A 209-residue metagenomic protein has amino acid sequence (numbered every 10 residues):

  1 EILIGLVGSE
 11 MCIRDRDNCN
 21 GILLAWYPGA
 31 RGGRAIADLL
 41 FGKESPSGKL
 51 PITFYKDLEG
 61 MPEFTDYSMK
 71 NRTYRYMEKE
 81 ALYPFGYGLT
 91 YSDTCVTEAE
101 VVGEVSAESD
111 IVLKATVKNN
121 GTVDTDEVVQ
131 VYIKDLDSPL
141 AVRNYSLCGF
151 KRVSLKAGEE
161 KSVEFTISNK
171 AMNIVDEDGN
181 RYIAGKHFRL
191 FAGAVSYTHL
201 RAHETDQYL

Functional and structural regions predicted by a protein language model:
E1-I13, H199, D206-L209: Single conserved hydrophobic/aromatic residue that forms the stacking wall/gate of nucleotide- or nucleobase-binding
I2, V101, G149-K151: Short, conserved secondary-structure segments in the cores of folded domains
S9, R14-D126, Y132-K134, G185 (+1 more regions): Secreted, periplasmic, or luminal enzymes acting at the cell surface/secretory milieu
R14, L140-A141: Short acidic/His/Gly/Ser-rich catalytic and metal-binding motifs that mark active-site loops of diverse hydrolases
N120-T122, L136-S138, K170-M172: Short coil/turn motifs at secondary-structure junctions
Q130-S138, Y145-L147: Active/binding-pocket-proximal capping segment
V142-I174: Intrinsically disordered, low-complexity Pro/Gly/Ser/Thr-rich segments with frequent PxxP/GP/PP motifs and embedded
K170-R201: Terminal connector regions
